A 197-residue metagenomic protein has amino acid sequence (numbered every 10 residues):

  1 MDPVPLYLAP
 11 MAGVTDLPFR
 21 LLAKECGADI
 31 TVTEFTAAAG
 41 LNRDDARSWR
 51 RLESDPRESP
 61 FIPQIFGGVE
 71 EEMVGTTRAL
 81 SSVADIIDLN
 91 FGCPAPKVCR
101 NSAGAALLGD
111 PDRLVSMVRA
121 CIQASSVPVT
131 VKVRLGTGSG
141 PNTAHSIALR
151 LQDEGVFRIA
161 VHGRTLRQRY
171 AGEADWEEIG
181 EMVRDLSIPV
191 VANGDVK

Functional and structural regions predicted by a protein language model:
M1-K197: Flavin-dependent oxidoreductase catalytic cores
